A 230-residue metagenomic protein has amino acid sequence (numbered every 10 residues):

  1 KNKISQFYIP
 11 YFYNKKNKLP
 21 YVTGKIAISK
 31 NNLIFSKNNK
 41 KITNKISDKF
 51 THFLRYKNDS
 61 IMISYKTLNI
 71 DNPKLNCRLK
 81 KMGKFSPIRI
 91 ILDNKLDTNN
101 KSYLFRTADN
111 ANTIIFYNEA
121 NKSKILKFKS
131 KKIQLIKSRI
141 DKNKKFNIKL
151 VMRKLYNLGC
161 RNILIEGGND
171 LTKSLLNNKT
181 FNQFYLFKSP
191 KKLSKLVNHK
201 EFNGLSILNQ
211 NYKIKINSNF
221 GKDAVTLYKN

Functional and structural regions predicted by a protein language model:
K1-S5: Active-site loop-to-helix "anion-binding N-cap" substructures in soluble metabolic enzymes
Q6-N230: Enzymes that bind and transform nitrogen-containing heteroaromatic metabolites
